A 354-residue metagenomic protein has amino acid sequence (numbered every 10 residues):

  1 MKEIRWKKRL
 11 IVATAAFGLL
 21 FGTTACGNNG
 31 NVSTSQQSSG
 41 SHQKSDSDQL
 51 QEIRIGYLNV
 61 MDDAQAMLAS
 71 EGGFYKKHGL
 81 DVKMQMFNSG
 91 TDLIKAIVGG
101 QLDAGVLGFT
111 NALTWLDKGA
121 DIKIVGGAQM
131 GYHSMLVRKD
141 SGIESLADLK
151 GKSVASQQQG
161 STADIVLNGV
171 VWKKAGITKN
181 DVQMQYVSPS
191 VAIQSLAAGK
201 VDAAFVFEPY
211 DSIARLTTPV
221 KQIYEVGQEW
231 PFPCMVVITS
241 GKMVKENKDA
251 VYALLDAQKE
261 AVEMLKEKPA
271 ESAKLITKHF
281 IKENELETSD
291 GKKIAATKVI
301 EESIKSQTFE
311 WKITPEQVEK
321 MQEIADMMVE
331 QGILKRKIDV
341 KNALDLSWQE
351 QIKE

Functional and structural regions predicted by a protein language model:
M1-E52, Q351-E354: Short, low-complexity disordered leader/linker segments with a strong preference for bacterial N-terminal type II
N31-S38, H42-T178, Q183-Y186, D202-V206 (+2 more regions): Short, glycine-/small- and polar/acidic-enriched structural segments that line small-molecule recognition paths
D62, E71, G90-L93, G108-N111 (+11 more regions): Stable alpha-helical elements in mature extracytoplasmic
A128-V137, T217-N247, V251, L255 (+2 more regions): Periplasmic-binding protein-like
A214: Short helix- or helix-capping micro-motifs that position conserved polar/aromatic residues at function-defining sites
E246-I333: Secondary-structure end/capping motifs
K320-E354: Conserved C-terminal helix/tail region of periplasmic/extracytoplasmic solute-binding proteins
